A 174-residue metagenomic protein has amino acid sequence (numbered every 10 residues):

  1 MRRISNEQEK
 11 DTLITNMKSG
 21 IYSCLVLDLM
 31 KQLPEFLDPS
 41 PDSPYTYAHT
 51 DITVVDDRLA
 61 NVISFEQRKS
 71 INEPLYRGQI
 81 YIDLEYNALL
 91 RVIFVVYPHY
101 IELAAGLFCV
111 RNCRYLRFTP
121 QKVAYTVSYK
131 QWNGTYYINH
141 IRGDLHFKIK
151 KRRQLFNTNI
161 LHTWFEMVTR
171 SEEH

Functional and structural regions predicted by a protein language model:
M1-L75, I101-L103, K148-K151, L155-E173: Structured extracytoplasmic
T46-V54, L59-C113, R117-Q131: Feature captures eukaryotic membrane-trafficking machinery centered on endolysosomal pathways and lysosome-related
N112, T119-E173: C-terminal soluble interaction/assembly domains
